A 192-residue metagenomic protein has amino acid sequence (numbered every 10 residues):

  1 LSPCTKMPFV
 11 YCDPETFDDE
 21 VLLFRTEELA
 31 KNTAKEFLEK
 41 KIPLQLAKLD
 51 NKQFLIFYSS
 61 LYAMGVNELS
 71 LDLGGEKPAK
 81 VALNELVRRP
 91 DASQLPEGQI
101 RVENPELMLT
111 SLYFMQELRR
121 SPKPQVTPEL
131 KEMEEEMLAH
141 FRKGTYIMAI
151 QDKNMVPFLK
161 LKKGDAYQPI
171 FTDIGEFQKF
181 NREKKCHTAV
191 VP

Functional and structural regions predicted by a protein language model:
L1-P192: An interfacial alpha-helical scaffold signature
